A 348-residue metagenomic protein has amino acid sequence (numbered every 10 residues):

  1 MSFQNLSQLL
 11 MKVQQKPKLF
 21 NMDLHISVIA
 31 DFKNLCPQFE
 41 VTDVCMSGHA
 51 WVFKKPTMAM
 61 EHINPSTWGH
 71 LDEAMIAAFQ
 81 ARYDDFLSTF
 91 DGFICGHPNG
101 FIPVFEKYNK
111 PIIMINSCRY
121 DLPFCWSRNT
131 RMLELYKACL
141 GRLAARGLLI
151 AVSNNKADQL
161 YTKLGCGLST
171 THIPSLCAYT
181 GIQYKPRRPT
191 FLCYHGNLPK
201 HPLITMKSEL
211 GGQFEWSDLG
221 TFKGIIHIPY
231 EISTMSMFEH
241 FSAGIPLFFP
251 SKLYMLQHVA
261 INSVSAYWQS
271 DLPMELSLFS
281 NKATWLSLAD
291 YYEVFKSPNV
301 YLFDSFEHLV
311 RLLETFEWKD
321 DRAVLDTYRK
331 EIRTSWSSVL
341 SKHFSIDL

Functional and structural regions predicted by a protein language model:
M1-K107, S338-L348: N-terminal pre-catalytic "stem/leader" segment of glycosyltransferase-like enzymes
L10-Q15, Y83-D91, E106-N109, L140-R146 (+3 more regions): Flexible, charged surface loops at secondary-structure boundaries
S27-D31, A50-F53, G100-V104, D121-F124 (+3 more regions): Short, charged/polar "capping" segments at the starts of alpha-helices and the immediately preceding loops
V44, M114-C118, V152, I173 (+3 more regions): Generic beta-sheet signal
V52-T57, L122-T130, Y179-K185, D218-L219 (+3 more regions): Short, charged, surface-exposed secondary-structure boundary motifs
G96-R188, S280-L286, K296, D304: Catalytic core of nucleotide-activated saccharide and alditol-phosphate transferases
A144-R146, N154-K156, T162-M235, E239 (+2 more regions): Nucleotide-sugar donor-binding catalytic core of glycosyltransferases
P229-Y230, T234-E331: Catalytic binding pocket for nucleotide-activated donors in carbohydrate/polymer assembly enzymes
